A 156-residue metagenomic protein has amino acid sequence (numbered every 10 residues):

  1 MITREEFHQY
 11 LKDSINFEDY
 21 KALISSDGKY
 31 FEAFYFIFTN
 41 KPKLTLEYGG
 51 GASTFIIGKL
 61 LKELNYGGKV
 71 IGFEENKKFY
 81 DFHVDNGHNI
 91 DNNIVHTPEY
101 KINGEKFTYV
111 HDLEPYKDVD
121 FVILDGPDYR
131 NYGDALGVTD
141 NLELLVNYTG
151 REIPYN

Functional and structural regions predicted by a protein language model:
M1-S26: Rossmann-like AdoMet
T3, N16, N89-D91, Y109-E114 (+1 more regions): Serine/threonine-rich low-complexity intrinsically disordered regions
E6, Y10-S14, I37, N86 (+1 more regions): Residues that form generic nucleotide/phosphate-binding pockets
F17-L23, H96, Y129-G133: Surface-exposed cleft-lining segments at the edges of enzyme active sites
I24-E99: SAM cofactor-binding core of SAM-dependent methyltransferases, primarily the Rossmann-like beta-alpha-beta module
F38, P98-N156: Active-site segment flanking the S-adenosylmethionine/decSAM binding pocket in AdoMet-dependent transferases
